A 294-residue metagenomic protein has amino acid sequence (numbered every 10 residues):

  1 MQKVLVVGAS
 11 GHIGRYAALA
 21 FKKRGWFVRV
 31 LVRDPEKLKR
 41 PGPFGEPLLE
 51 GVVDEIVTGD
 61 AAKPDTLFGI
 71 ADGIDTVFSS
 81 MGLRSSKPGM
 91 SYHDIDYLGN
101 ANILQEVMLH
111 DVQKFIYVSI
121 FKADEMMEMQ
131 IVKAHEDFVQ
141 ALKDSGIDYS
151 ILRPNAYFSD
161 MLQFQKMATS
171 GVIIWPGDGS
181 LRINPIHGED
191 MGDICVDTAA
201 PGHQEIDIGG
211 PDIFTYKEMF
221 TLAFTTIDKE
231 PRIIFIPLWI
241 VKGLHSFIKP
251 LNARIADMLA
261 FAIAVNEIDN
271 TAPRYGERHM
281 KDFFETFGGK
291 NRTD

Functional and structural regions predicted by a protein language model:
K3-F27, L31-V32: N-terminal Rossmann NAD(P)H-binding glycine-rich loop of SDR-like oxidoreductase domains
L5, E36-N102, E106-L109, D124: NAD(P)H-binding glycine-rich loop region in Rossmannoid oxidoreductase-like domains and their noncatalytic homologs
L83-T169: Glycine-/Pro-rich loop/turn segments that contact NAD(P) or position catalytic residues in Rossmann-like domains
G99, G177-T198, Q204: Substrate-positioning beta->alpha
S159-K166, D197-I206, K229-P231: Glycine/proline-rich active-site loop of Rossmann-fold NAD(P)-dependent oxidoreductases
S180-E189, I208-T226, W239-G243, R278: Substrate-binding strand-loop-helix patch in Rossmann-like NAD(P)-dependent oxidoreductase/epimerase domains
E218-E267: Terminal hydrophobic/aromatic helix or amphipathic segment near a protein terminus
V265-D294: Amphipathic terminal alpha-helices
